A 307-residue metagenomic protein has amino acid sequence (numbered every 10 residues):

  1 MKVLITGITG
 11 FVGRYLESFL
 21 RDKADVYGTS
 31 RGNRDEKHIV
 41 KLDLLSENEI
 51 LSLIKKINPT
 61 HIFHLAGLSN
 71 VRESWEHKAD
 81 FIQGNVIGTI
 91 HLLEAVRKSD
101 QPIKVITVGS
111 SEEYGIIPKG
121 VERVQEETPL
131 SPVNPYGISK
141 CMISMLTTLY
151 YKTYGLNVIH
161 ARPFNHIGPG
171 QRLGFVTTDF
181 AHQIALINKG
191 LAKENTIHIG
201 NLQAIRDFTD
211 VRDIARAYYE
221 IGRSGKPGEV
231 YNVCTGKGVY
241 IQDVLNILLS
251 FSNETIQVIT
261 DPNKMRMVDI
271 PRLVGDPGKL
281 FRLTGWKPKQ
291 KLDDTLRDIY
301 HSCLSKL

Functional and structural regions predicted by a protein language model:
V3-R21: N-terminal Rossmann NAD(P)H-binding glycine-rich loop of SDR-like oxidoreductase domains
T6, E76, N165-Q171, N195-T209 (+3 more regions): Glycine-rich Rossmann NAD(P)(H)-binding loop
D35-S46: Rossmann-fold cofactor-recognition segment
L44-G84: NAD(P)H-binding glycine-rich loop region in Rossmannoid oxidoreductase-like domains and their noncatalytic homologs
E76-H91, K98, K104, E112-H160: Catalytic helix-loop patch of NAD(P)-dependent Rossmann-fold dehydrogenases
I117-R123, M145-D207, V211-E220, G238 (+1 more regions): NAD(P)-dependent short-chain dehydrogenase/reductase
F180, S224-M265: Mid/C-terminal beta-alpha module of Rossmann-like enzyme folds, strongest in SDR-family dehydrogenases/epimerases
L292-L307: Amphipathic terminal alpha-helices
